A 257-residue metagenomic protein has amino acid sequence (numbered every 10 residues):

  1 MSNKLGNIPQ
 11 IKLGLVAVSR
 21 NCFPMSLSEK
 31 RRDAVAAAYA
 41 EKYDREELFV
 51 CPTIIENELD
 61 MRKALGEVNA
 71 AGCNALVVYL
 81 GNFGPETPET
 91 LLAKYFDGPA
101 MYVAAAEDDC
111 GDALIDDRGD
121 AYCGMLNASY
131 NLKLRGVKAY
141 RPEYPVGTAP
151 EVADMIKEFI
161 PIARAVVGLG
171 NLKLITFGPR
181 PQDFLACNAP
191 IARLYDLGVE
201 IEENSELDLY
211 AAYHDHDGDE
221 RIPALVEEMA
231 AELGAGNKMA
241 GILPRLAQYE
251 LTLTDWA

Functional and structural regions predicted by a protein language model:
M1-A257: An N-terminal assembly and electron-transfer interface module characteristic of large anaerobic redox and radical
